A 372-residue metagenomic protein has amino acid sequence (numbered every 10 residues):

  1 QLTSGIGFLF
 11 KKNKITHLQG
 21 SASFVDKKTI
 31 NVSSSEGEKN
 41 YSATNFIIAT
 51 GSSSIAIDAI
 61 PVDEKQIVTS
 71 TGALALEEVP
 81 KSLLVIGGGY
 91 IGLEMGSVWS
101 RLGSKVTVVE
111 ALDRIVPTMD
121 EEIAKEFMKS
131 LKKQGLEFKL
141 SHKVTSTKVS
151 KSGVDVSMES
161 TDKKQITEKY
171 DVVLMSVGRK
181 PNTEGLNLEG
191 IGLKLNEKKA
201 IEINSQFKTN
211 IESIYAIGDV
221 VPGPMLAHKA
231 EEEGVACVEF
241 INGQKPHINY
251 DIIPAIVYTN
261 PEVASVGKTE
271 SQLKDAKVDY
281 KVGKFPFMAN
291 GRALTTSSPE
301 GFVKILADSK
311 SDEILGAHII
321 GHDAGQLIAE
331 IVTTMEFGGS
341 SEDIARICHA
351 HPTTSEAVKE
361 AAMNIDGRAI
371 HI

Functional and structural regions predicted by a protein language model:
Q1-T3, G7, L74-A75, P80-L84 (+3 more regions): Rossmann-like dinucleotide-binding cores of NAD(P)H-dependent redox enzymes
T16, S53-I55, F138-K139, K194-E197 (+2 more regions): A short alpha-helix-loop-beta-strand transition element characteristic of N-terminal alpha/beta dinucleotide-binding
T16-I30, L140-G153: A conserved short coil-to-beta-strand element within the FAD-binding core of flavoproteins
Q19, V25-Q66: Glycine/serine-rich phosphate-binding loop and adjoining beta1-alpha1 elements at the start of nucleotide-handling
E36-N45, K163-V172, N210: Core beta-strand elements of the Rossmann-like FAD/NAD(P) dinucleotide-binding domain in flavoenzyme oxidoreductases
I48-K105, V109, Q134-F138, E189-N210: Glycine-rich dinucleotide-binding loop and its adjacent helix/turn
D63-P80, E168-N242: FAD-site-proximal beta/loop scaffold in flavoenzymes
N242, T259-T269, K274-I372: Flexible, glycine-rich terminal cap/loop adjacent to redox cofactors in electron-transfer oxidoreductases
